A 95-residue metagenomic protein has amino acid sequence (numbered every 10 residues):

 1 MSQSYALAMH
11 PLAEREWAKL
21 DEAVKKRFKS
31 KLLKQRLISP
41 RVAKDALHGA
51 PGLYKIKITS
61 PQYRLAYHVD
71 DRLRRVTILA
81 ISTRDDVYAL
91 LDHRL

Functional and structural regions predicted by a protein language model:
M1-K31: Arg/Lys-rich, positively charged N-terminal/basic patches that mediate binding to nucleic acids
M1-L7, K26, R41, I58-R64 (+1 more regions): Enriched for short, Lys/Arg-rich terminal
L12, G52, T83: Residues that form or immediately flank small-molecule/cofactor binding pockets and catalytic motifs
R15, K34, D86: Active-site micro-motifs of SAM-dependent methyltransferase domains
L33-I58: A short, surface-exposed loop/turn module that caps and links secondary-structure elements
